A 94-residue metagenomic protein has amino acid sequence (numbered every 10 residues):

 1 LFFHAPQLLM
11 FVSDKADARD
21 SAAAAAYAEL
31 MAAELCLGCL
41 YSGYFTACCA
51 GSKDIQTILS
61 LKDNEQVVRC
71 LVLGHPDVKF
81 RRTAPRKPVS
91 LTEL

Functional and structural regions predicted by a protein language model:
L1-L94: Acidic, surface-exposed loops and disordered segments
